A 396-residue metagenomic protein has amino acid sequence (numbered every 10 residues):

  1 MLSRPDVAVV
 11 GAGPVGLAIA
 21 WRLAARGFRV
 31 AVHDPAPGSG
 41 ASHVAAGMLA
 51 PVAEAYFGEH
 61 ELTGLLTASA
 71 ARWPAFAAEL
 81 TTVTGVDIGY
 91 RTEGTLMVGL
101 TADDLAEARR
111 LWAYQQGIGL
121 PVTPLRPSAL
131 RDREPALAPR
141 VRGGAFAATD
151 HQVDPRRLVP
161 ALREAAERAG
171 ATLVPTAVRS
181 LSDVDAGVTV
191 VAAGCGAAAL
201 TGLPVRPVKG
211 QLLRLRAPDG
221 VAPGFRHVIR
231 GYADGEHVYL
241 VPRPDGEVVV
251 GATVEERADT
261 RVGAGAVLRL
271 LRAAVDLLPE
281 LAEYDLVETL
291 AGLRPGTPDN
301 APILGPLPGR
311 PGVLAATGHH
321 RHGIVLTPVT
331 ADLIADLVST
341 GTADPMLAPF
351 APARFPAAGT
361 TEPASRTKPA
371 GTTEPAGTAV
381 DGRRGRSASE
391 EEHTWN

Functional and structural regions predicted by a protein language model:
P5-A31: N-terminal Rossmann-like FAD-binding beta1-loop-alpha1 element of flavoenzymes
A8-V10, A186-C195, A331: Short hydrophobic core segments
V15, G38, G196: Conserved Rossmann-like nucleotide-cofactor binding loop
W21-R26, P35, M48, V86-R91 (+1 more regions): Active-site substrate-recognition segment that forms the wall of the catalytic cavity or substrate channel
M48-A129: Dinucleotide-binding Rossmann-like beta1-alpha1 core, especially the glycine-rich loop that anchors the ADP
G64-T67, V98-E107, F146-E164, R261-G265: Short beta-strand to alpha-helix junction loop
G144-L181, A192: Helical element adjacent to the flavin cofactor pocket in flavoenzyme catalytic cores
Y284-P363, V380-N396: C-terminal catalytic lobe of FAD-dependent flavoproteins
